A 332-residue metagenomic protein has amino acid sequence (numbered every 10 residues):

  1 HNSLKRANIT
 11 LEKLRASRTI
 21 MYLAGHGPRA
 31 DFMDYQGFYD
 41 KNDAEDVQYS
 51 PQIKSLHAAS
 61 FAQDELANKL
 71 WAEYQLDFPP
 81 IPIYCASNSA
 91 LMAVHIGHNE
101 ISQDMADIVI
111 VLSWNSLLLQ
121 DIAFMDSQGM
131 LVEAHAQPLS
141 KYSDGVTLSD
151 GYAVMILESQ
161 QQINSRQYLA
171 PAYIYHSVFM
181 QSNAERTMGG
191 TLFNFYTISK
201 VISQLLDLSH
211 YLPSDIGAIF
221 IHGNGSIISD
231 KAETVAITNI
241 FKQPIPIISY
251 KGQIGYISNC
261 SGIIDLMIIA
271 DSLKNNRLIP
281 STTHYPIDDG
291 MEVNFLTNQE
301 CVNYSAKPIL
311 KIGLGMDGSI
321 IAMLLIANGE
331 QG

Functional and structural regions predicted by a protein language model:
H1-F32, K200-D215, I240: Conserved active-site "lid/cap" helical segment
L4-N8, Q63-Y74, P80-S113, L148-Y168 (+3 more regions): Active-site-proximal alpha-helical scaffold in enzymes
L14-A16, S50, K54-Q63, I81-A90 (+4 more regions): Active-site nucleophile and cofactor-binding loops and adjacent substrate-binding regions of central metabolic enzymes
M21-Y22, L70, G97, M125 (+5 more regions): Conserved small-residue
H26-I81, S229-K242: Active-site-proximal gating segment of KS-fold condensing enzymes and close homologs
D43-K54, H95, N99, S116-R166 (+2 more regions): Glycine-/small-residue-rich "gating" segment that lines the acyl/pantetheine channel and substrate pocket
M105-L139, S143, S177-L192, I221-D230 (+1 more regions): Acyl-CoA/ACP chain-elongation machinery
L131, H135-Y211, G217-A218, L324-G332: Condensing-enzyme catalytic core mediating Claisen C-C bond formation in acyl metabolism
